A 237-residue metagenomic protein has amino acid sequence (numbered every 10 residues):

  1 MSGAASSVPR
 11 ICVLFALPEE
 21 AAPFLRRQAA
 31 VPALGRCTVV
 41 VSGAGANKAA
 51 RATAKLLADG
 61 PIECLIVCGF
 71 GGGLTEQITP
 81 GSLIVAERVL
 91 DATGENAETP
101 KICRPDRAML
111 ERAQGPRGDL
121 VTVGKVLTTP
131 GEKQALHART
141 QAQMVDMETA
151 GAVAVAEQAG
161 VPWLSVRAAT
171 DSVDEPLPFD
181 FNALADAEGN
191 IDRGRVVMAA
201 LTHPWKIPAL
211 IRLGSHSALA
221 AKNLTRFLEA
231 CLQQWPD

Functional and structural regions predicted by a protein language model:
M1-G3, L14: Protease-domain processing segments flanking chymotrypsin-fold serine proteases, especially trypsin-like
A4-A5, A92: Absolute N-terminal positional cue centered near the fourth residue
S6-C12: Extreme N-terminal starter segment of soluble prokaryotic enzymes
C12-L14, I66: Conserved beta-strand elements of the Class I
L14-A16, V40: Short hydrophobic segments within beta-strands
L17-P18, T149: Helix N-cap/beta->alpha junction signal
E20-P23: Short, charged/polar "capping" segments at the starts of alpha-helices and the immediately preceding loops
R26-D237: Glycine-rich phosphate- or other oxyanion-binding loops that anchor nucleotides, phosphorylated ligands
